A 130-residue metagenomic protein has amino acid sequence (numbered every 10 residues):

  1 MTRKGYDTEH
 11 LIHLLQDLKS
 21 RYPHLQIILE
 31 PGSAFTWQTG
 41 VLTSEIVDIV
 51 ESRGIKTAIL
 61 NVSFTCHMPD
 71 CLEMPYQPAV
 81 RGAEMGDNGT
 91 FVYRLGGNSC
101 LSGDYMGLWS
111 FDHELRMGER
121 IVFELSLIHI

Functional and structural regions predicted by a protein language model:
M1-Y22: Acidic, glycine-rich loop-and-beta core segments that form the ion-binding/anion-interacting portion of active sites
Q26-I128: Charged (often Lys/Glu-rich) extended helix/loop segments that serve as interaction or gating elements
